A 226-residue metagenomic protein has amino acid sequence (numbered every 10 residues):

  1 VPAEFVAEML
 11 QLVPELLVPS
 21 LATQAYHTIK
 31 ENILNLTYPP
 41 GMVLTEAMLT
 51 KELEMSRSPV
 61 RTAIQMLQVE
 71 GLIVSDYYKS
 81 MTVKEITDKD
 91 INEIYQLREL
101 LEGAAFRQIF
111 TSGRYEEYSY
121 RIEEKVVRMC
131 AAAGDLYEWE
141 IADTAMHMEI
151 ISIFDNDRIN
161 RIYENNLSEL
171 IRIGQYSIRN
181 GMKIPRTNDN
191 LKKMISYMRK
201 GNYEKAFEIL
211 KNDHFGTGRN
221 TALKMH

Functional and structural regions predicted by a protein language model:
V1-T111, H226: Short linear motifs at protein or domain termini
I33, I109, C130-A133, F154 (+1 more regions): Hydrophobic residues in alpha-helical segments
D88, E102-G103, E124-V126, D143-H147 (+1 more regions): Residue-level signal for cytosolic alpha-helical hairpin/rod architecture
L97-F110, T144-G181, T217-T221: Hydrophobic, amphipathic alpha-helical faces that serve as interaction scaffolds
E102-R128: Amphipathic alpha-helical dimerization/coiled-coil segments that flank or bridge DNA-binding/regulatory modules
S119, E140, N160, F207-E208: Conserved positions within tetratricopeptide repeat
Y120-C130, Q175-H226: C-terminal all-alpha effector/ligand-binding and dimerization domain of prokaryotic HTH-type transcriptional repressors
